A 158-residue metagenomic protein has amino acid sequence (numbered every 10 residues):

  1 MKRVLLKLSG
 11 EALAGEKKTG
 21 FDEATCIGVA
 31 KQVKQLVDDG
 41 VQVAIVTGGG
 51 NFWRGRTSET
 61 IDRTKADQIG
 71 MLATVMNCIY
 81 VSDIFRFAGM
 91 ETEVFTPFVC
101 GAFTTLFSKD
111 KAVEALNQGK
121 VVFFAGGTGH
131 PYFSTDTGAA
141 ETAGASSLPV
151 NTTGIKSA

Functional and structural regions predicted by a protein language model:
M1-V43: N-terminal glycine-/serine-/threonine-rich phosphate-binding loop
L5-S9, A44-G48, F95, F124-G127: Short beta-strand segments
A12-A14, G50-G55, G101-A102, P131 (+1 more regions): Short, active-site-adjacent cap segments at secondary-structure transitions
F21-I27, T104, G129-D136: Active-site glycine- and acidic-residue-rich loops that bind and position anionic ligands or nucleotide-like cofactors
V37, I79-G89, E141-P149: Alpha-helix C-terminal capping segments
G40-A44, G119-V122: Loop/turn-to-beta-strand initiation segments
S58-V122, T137: Ligand-binding beta-strand-loop-alpha-helix segment within the catalytic cores of soluble metabolic enzymes
D110-A158: Internal active-site segments that recognize and position negatively charged phosphoryl groups and nucleotide moieties
